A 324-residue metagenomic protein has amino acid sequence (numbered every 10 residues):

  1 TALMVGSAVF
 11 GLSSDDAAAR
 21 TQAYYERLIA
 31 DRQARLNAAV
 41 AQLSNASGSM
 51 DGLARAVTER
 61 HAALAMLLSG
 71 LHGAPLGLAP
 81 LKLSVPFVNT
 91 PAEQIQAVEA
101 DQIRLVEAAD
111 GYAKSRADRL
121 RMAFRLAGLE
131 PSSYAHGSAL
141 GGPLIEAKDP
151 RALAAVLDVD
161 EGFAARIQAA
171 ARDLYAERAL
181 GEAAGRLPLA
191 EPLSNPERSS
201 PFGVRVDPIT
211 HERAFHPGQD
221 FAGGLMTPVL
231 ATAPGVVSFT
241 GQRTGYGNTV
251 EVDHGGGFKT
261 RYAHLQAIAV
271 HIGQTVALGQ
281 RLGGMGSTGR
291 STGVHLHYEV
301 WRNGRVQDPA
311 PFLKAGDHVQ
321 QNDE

Functional and structural regions predicted by a protein language model:
T1-D15: Single-pass membrane-anchoring alpha-helices
S13-E197, P201: Non-catalytic extracellular/periplasmic "stalk" and linker regions immediately N-terminal to catalytic or recognition
E177, G185-E324: Catalytic cores of peptidoglycan-degrading enzymes
